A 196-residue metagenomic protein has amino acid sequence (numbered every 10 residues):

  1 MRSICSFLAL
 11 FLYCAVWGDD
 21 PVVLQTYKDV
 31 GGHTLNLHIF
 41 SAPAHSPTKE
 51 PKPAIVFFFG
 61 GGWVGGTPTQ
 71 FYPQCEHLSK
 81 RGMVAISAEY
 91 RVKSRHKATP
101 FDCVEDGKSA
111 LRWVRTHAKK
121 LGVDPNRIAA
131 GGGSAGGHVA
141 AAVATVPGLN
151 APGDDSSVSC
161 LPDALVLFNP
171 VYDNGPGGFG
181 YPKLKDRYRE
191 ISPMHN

Functional and structural regions predicted by a protein language model:
R2-L10: Sec-dependent signal peptide recognition, specifically the positively charged N-region followed immediately by
A9-G18: Hydrophobic h-region of N-terminal signal peptides that target proteins for export in Gram-negative bacteria
G18-E50: N-terminal cap/lid segment of alpha/beta-hydrolase-fold proteins
Q25, T69, R81, S109-L184 (+2 more regions): Primarily recognizes the serine-hydrolase "nucleophile elbow" in alpha/beta-hydrolase and SGNH/GDSL folds
P43, G61, V84, E89-H96 (+1 more regions): Short beta-to-alpha linker loops that shape the active-site pocket of alpha/beta-hydrolase fold enzymes
K49-G62: Short beta-strand element of the alpha/beta-hydrolase
A54, H77, G82-R91, A129 (+1 more regions): A fold-wide structural signal in alpha/beta-hydrolase
T67-P68, Q74, A88-P125: Catalytic nucleophile-loop/oxyanion-hole region of alpha/beta-hydrolase and closely related hydrolase-like folds
